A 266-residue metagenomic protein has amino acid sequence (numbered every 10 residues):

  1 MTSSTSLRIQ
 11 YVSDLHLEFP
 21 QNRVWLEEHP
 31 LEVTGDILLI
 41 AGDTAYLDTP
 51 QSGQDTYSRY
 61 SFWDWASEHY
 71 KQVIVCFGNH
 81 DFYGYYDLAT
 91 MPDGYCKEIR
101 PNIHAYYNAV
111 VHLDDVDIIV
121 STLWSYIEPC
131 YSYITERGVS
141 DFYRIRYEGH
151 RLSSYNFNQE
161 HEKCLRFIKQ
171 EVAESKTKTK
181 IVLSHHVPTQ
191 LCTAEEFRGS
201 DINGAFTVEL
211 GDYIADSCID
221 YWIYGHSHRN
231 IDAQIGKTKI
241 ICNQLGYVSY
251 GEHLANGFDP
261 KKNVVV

Functional and structural regions predicted by a protein language model:
M1-K71, F82-T90, Y147: N-terminal active-site segment of His-dependent metallophosphoesterases
T2-S6, V111-H112, A194, D201-D220 (+1 more regions): Binuclear metal-dependent phosphoesterase catalytic core
S6-H16, D115-W124, I181-H185, K239-L245: Active-site-proximal beta-strand elements of phosphoester/diester hydrolases
Y11-S13, L38-D43, I74-N79, H104-N108 (+4 more regions): Active-site neighborhood of phospho(di)ester-bond hydrolases with catalytic His/Asp-centered motifs
H16-N22, A45-T49, N79-D87, V110-H112 (+4 more regions): Active-site environment of divalent metal-dependent phosphoester hydrolases
H69-Q72, T177, I219-D220, K237-T238: A short helix->loop->beta-strand "cap" motif at the edges of active sites that frequently abuts
Q72-Y147: A basic- and aromatic-enriched beta-loop-alpha substructure that forms the phosphate/nucleotide- and DNA/RNA-contacting
I119-I181, H186-F197: Active-site-proximal loop/helix segment associated with metal-binding centers of metalloenzymes
